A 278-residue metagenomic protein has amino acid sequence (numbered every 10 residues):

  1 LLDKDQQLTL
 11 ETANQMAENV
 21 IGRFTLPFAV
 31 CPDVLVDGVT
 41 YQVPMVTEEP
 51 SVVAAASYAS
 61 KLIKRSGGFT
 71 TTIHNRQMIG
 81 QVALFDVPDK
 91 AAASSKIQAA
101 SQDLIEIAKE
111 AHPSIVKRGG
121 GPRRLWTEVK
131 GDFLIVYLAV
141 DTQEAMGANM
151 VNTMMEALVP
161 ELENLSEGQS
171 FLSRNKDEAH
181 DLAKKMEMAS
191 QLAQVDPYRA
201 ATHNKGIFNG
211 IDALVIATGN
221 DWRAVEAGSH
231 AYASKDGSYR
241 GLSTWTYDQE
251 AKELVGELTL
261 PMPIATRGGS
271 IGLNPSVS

Functional and structural regions predicted by a protein language model:
L1-Y41, E49, F69-Q77: Acidic/polar, glycine-rich intrinsically disordered N-terminal extensions of enzymes
L8-E11, P50, Q102-K109: Surface-exposed, low-hydrophobicity interaction/linker segments
C31-L35, Q42-P44, A83, W126 (+7 more regions): Structured core elements
T40-Q42, T47-E49, P88-A92, V140-M146 (+2 more regions): A generic structural motif
V46-G68: Extended active-site and interfacial segments that coordinate phosphate-rich ligands in large catalytic machineries
N75-Q194: Glycine-rich, mobile lid/loop segments that gate access to catalytic sites or pores
E144-M146, V151-L165, Q169-L273: Glycine-rich anion/phosphate-binding loop at the beta-strand->alpha-helix junction
V277-S278: A hydrophobic, small-residue-rich beta->alpha segment in the mid-to-C-terminal subdomain of diverse proteins
